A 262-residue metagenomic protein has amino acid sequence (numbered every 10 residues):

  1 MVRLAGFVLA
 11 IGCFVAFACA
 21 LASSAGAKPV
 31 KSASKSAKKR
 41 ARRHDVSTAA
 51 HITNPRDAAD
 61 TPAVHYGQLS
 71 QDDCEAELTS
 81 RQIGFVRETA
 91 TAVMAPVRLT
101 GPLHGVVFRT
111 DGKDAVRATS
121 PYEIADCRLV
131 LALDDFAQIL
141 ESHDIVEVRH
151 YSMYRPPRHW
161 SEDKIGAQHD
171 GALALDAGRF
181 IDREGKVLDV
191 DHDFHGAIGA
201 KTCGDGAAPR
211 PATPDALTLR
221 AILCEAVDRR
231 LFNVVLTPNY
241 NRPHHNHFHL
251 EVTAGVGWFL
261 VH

Functional and structural regions predicted by a protein language model:
V2-R81: N-terminal secretory targeting signals
K31, R42-A50, T89, M94-T100 (+3 more regions): Catalytic cores and adjacent binding grooves of peptidoglycan-active enzymes
A59-H65, R117-C127, D163-K164, V190 (+1 more regions): Second-shell loop/turn segments in exported
D60-H150: Active-site acidic/histidine clusters and adjacent loop/turn architecture that either coordinate catalytic ions
I124-A132, F136-V148, P156-D189: Mid-length scaffold segments of soluble, non-membrane domains
I145-M153, D193, G255: An acidic- and aromatic-residue-enriched active-site/binding cleft used to recognize and process polar
V148-P157, V235, N239: Short catalytic/ligand-gating loop segments at beta-alpha or beta-beta junctions within enzyme catalytic domains
